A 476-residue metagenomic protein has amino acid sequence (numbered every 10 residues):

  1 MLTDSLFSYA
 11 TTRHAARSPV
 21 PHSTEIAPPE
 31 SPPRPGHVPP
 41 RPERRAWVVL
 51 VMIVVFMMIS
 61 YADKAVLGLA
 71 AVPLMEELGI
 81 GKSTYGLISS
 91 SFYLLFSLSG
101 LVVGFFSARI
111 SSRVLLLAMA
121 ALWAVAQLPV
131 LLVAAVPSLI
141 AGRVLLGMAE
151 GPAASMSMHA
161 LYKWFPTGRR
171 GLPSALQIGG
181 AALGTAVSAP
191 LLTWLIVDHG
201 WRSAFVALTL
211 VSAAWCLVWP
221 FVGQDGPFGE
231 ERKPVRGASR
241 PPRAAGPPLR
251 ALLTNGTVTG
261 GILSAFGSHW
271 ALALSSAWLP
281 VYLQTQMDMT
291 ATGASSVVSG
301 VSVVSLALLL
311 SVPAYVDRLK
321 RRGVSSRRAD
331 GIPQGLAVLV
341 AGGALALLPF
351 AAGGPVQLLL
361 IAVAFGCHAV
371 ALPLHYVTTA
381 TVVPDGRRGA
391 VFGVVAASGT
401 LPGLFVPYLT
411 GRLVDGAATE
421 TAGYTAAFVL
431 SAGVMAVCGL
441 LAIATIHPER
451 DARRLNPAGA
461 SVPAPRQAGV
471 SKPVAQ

Functional and structural regions predicted by a protein language model:
P35-P42, G226-I262, P463-P465: Juxtamembrane intracellular "pre-TM" segments in multi-pass secondary transporters
A65, Y93-L101, G151, T185-A186 (+3 more regions): Residue-level signature of mid-helix packing/kink "hotspots" within the transmembrane helices of 12-pass Major
L67-G68, G256-V312, L372, Y376 (+1 more regions): Extracytoplasmic gate region of multi-pass secondary transporters
G79, S111, L132-S138, P166 (+1 more regions): Helix-breaking motifs and short loop linkers at transmembrane-helix boundaries and internal kinks in secondary membrane
L98-A134: Conserved MFS/SLC helix-loop-helix module at the cytosolic interface between two early adjacent transmembrane helices
A126, P137-L145, P355-V363: Paired small-residue
G142-A181: Cytoplasmic helix-loop-helix junction between adjacent transmembrane helices in 12-TM secondary transporters
L176-P227: Helix-loop-helix hairpin linking two adjacent transmembrane segments in secondary transporters
